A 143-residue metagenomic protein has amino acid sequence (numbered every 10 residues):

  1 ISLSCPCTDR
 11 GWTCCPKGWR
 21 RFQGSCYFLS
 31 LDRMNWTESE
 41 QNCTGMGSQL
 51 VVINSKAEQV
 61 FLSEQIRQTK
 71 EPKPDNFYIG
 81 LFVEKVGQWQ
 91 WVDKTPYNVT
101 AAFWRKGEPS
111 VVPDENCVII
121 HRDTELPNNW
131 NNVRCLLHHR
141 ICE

Functional and structural regions predicted by a protein language model:
I1-E143: Extracellular, disulfide-bonded carbohydrate-recognition/adhesion ectodomains, dominated by C-type lectin-like domains
